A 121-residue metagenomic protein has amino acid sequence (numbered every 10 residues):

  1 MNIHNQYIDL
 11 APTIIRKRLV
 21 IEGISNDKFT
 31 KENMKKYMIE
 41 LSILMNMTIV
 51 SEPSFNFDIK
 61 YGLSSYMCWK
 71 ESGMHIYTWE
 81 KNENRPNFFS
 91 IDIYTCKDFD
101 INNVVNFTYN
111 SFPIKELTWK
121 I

Functional and structural regions predicted by a protein language model:
M1-I121: Polybasic/polar functional segments that serve as interface/processing modules
